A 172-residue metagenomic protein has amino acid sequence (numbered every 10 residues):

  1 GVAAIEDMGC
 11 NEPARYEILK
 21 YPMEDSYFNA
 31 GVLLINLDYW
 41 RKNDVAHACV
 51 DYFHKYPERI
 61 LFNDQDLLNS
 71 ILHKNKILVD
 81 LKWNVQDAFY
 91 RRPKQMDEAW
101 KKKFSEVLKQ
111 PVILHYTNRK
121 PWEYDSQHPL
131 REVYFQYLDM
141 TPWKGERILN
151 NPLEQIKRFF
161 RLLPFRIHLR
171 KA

Functional and structural regions predicted by a protein language model:
G1-I18: Conserved donor-nucleotide/metal-binding helix-loop-beta segment in metal-dependent transferases, i.e., the alpha-helix
A14-R15, Y21, C49, Q95: Generic alpha-helix detector with strongest preference for long hydrophobic helices that associate with membranes
E17-M23, E98-K103: Short, P/G- and charge-enriched loop/turn segments at secondary-structure junctions
Y21-V32: A recurrent flexible, glycine/aromatic-enriched loop bordering the glycosyltransferase active site that acts as
A30, I35-A172: A glycosyltransferase accessory/donor-loop signature
